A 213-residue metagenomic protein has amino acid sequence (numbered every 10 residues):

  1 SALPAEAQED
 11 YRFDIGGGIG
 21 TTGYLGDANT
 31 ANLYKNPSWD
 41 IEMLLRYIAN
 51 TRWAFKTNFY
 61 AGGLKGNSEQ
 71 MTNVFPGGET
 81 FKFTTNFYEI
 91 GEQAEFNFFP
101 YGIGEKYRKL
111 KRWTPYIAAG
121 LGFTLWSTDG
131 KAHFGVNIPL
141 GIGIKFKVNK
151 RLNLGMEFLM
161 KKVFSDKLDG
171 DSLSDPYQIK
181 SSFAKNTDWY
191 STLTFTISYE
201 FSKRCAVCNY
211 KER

Functional and structural regions predicted by a protein language model:
E6-R46, T192-C205: Short glycine/proline- and aromatic-enriched beta-strand/turn motifs that initiate or cap beta-hairpins
D10, I48-R52, F99-Y101, K147-N149 (+1 more regions): Outer-membrane beta-barrel channels and translocator barrels
Y11, K35-W39, N86-I90, W113 (+2 more regions): Residues that define the transmembrane beta-barrel architecture of outer-membrane proteins
G17-T21, M43-Y47, E92-F96, A119-F123 (+3 more regions): Residues on the lipid-exposed face of transmembrane beta-strands in outer-membrane beta-barrel proteins
D27-N32, S68-V74, E105-R108, T128-F134 (+2 more regions): Outer-membrane beta-barrel translocator domains and adjoining extracellular loop/strand segments of Gram-negative
T51-D129: Gram-negative (and chloroplast) outer-membrane scaffold detector with strong preference for beta-barrel transmembrane
E69, N149-R213: Predominantly the C-terminal beta-signal and adjacent terminal strand-loop region of outer-membrane beta-barrel
